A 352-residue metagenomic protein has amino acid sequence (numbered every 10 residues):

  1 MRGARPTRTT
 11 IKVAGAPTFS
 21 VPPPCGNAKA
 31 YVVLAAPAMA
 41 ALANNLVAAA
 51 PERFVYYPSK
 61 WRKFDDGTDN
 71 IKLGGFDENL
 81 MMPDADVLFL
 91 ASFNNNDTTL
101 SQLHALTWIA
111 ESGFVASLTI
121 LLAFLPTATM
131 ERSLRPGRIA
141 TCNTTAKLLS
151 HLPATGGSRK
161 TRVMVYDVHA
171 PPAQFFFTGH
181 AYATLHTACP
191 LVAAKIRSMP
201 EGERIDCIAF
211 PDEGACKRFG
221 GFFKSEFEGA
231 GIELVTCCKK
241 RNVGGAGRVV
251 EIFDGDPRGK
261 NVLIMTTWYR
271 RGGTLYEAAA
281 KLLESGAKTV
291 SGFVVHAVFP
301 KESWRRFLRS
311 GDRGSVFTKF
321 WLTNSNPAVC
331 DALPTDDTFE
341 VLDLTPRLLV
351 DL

Functional and structural regions predicted by a protein language model:
M1-L352: PRPP-associated nucleotide enzymes
